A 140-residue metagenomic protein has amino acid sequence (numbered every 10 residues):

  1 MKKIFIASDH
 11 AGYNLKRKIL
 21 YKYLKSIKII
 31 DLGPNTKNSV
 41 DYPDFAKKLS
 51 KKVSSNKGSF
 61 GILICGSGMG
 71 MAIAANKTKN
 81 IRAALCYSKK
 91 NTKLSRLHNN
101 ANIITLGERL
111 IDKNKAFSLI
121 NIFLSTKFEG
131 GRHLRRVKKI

Functional and structural regions predicted by a protein language model:
M1-I27: Small-residue-rich anion-binding loops in enzyme active sites
K3-I4, S59-L63, R82-A84, A101-T105: Structural motif
F5-G12, K89-I140: C-terminal binding/interaction regions
K28-I29, I81-S88: Short hydrophobic/aromatic-enriched beta-strand-loop microsegments
K28-V40: A short beta-strand-loop structural module common to alpha/beta enzyme folds
F45-S67: Short, structured active-site "lid" loops
I64-A83: Compact, glycine-rich, soluble single-domain proteins
